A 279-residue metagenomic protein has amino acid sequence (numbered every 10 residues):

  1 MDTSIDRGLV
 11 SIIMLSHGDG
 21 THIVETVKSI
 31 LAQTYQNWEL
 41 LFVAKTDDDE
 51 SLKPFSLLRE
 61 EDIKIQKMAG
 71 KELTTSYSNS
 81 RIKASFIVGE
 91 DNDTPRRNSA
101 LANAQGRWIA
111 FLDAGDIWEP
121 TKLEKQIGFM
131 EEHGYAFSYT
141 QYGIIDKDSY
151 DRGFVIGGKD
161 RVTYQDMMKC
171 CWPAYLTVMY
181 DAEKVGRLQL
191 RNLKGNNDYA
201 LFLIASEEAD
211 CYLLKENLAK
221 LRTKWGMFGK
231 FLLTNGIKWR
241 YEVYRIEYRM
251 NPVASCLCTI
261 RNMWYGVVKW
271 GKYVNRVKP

Functional and structural regions predicted by a protein language model:
M1-A32: N-proximal low-complexity "stem/linker" segments adjacent to membrane-targeting elements
G8-S11, E39, A200: Cell-envelope/extracellular polymer assembly enzymes that use nucleotide-activated donors
I13, G157-N235: Conserved nucleotide-sugar donor-binding catalytic segment
S29-I87: Acidic donor-binding segment of Leloir-type glycosyltransferases
I87-A104, K125: Glycine-rich, basic loop-to-helix element that forms the pyrophosphate-binding segment of sugar-nucleotide handling
I109: Short aromatic/hydrophobic "clamp" motif used to bind/position activated sugar donors
D113-I117, Q141: The conserved acidic donor/metal-binding loop of glycosyltransferases
T121-R152: Conserved donor NDP-sugar-binding/catalytic core segment of glycosyltransferases
